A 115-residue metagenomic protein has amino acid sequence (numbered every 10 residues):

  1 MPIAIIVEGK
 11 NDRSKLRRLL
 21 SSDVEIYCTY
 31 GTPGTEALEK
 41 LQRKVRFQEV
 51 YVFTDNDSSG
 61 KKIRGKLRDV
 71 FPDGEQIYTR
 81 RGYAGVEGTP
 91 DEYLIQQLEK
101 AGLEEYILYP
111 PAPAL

Functional and structural regions predicted by a protein language model:
M1-A4: Extreme N-terminal starter segment of soluble prokaryotic enzymes
V7-G9, G34: A general structural motif
G9-K10, N56: Helix N-cap/beta->alpha junction signal
D12-K15: Short N-terminal binding/cap micro-motifs at the start of the first secondary-structure element
R17-L115: TOPRIM fold recognition
